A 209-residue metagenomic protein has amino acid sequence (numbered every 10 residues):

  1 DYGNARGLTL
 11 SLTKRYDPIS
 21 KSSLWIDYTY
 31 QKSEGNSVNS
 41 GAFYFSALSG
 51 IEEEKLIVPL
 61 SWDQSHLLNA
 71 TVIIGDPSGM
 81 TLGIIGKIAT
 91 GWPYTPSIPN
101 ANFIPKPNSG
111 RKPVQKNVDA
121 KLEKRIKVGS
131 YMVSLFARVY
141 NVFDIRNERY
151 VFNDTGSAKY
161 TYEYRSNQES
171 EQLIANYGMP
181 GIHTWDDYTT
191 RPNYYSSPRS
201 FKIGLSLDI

Functional and structural regions predicted by a protein language model:
D1-P96: Gram-negative outer-membrane beta-barrel transporters
N4-R6, Q64-L68, V114-V118, Y131 (+1 more regions): Residues that define the transmembrane beta-barrel architecture of outer-membrane proteins
T9, E53-P59, P105-S109, Y188-P192: Extracellular loop and loop/strand-boundary signature of outer-membrane beta-barrel proteins
L10-K14, A70-I74, I84, A120-K124 (+2 more regions): Residues on the lipid-exposed face of transmembrane beta-strands in outer-membrane beta-barrel proteins
S23, T29, D119-L122, Y131 (+1 more regions): Generic alpha-helical hydrophobic packing signal
V38-K55, A101-K106, Y160, N167 (+1 more regions): Flexible, solvent-exposed loop segments that connect beta-strands
D63-K127, E148-F152: C-terminal beta-barrel architecture of Gram-negative outer-membrane proteins
G79, K87-P99, R125-I209: C-terminal beta-signal and adjacent terminal beta-strands/loops of Gram-negative outer-membrane beta-barrel proteins
